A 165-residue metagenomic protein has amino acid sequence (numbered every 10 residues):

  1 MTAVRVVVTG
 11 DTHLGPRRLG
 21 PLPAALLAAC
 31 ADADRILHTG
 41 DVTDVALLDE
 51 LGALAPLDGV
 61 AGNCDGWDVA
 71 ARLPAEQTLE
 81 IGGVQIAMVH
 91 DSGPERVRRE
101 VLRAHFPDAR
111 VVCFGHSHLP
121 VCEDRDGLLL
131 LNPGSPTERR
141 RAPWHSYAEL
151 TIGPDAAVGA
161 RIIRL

Functional and structural regions predicted by a protein language model:
M1-L57, G66-P74, G83, P143-S146: N-terminal active-site segment of His-dependent metallophosphoesterases
A3, I81-G82, A104-D108, D124 (+1 more regions): Binuclear metal-dependent phosphoesterase catalytic core
V8-G10, R35-D41, L57-N63, M88-H90 (+2 more regions): Active-site neighborhood of phospho(di)ester-bond hydrolases with catalytic His/Asp-centered motifs
H13-R17, V42-L47, C64-A70, G93-R99 (+2 more regions): Active-site environment of divalent metal-dependent phosphoester hydrolases
P16-A28, M88-V89, G93-F106: Pre-active-site segment of Zn-dependent metallo-hydrolases
P56-R96, D108: Helix-adjacent hinge/juxtasegments
E76-Q77, P120, A148: Residue-level detector of beta-strand structural context in well-folded domains
